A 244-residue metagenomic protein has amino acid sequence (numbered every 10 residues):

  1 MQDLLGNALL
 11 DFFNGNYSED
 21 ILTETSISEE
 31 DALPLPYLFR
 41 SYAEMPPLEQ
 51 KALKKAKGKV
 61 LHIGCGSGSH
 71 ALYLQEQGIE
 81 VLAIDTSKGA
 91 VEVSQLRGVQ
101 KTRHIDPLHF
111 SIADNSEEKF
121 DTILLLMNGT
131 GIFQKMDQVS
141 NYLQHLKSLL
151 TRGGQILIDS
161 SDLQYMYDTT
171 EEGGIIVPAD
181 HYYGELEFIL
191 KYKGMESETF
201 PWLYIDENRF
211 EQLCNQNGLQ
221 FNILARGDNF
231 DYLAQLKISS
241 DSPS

Functional and structural regions predicted by a protein language model:
M1-L22: N-terminal auxiliary segments of SAM/dcSAM-dependent transferases
D11, T151-E211: SAM-dependent methyltransferase
P36-K59: Conserved alpha-helix/loop element of class I SAM-dependent methyltransferases that forms part of the SAM/SAH-binding
S67: Conserved SAM/SAH-binding loop
S87-K88: Conserved SAM/SAH-binding beta-strand->alpha-helix loop
G98-I112: Conserved SAM-binding strand-loop segment of SAM-dependent methyltransferases
F120-S140: A short SAM/SAH-binding and catalytic strip from SAM-dependent methyltransferases
V139-R152: A short glycine-rich, Lys/Arg-flanked "PGG" loop and its adjoining helix->strand segment in the class I
